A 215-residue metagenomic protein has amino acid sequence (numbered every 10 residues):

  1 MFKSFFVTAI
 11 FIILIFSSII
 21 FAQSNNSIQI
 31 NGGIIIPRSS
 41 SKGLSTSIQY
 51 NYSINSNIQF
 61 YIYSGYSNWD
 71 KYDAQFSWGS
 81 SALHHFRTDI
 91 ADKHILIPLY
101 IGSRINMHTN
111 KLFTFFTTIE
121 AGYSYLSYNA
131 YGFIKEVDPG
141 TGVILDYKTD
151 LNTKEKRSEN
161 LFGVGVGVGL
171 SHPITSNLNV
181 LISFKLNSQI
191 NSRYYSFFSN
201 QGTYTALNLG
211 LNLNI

Functional and structural regions predicted by a protein language model:
M1-N25, I215: Cleavable N-terminal export/targeting peptides
F21-Y63, S67, N212-N214: Short glycine/proline- and aromatic-enriched beta-strand/turn motifs that initiate or cap beta-hairpins
S24-N26, K42-T46, K93-L99, F113 (+2 more regions): Residues that define the transmembrane beta-barrel architecture of outer-membrane proteins
S24-N31, S77-H85, G142-D150, N187-S192 (+1 more regions): Flexible, solvent-exposed coil segments and beta strand-coil junctions, predominantly the extracellular/periplasmic
I30-I34, I62-N68, T117-Y125, V168-L170 (+1 more regions): Transmembrane beta-barrel strands of outer-membrane/channel proteins
G33-I36, H84-A91, D150-K156, R193-S199: Extracellular loop and loop/strand-boundary signature of outer-membrane beta-barrel proteins
N51-T141, I174, N208-I215: Gram-negative (and chloroplast) outer-membrane scaffold detector with strong preference for beta-barrel transmembrane
W69-Q75, G169-I215: Predominantly the C-terminal beta-signal and adjacent terminal strand-loop region of outer-membrane beta-barrel
